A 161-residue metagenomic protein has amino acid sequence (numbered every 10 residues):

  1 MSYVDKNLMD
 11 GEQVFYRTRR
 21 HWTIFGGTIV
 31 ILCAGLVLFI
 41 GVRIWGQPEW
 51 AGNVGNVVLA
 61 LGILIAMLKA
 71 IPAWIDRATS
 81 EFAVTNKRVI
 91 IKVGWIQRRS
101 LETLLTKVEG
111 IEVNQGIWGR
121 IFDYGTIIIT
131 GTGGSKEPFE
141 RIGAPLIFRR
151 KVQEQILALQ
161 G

Functional and structural regions predicted by a protein language model:
M1-G161: N-terminal basic, Ser/Thr-rich segments that initiate or prime the first beta/alpha elements at protein or domain
